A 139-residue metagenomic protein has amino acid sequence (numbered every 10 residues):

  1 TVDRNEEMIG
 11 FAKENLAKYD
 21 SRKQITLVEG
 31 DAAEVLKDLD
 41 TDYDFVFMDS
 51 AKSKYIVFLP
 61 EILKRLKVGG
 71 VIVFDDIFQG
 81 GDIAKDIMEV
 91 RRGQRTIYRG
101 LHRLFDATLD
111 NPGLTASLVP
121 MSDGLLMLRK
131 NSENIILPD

Functional and structural regions predicted by a protein language model:
T1-D139: S-adenosylmethionine/decaboxylated-SAM
